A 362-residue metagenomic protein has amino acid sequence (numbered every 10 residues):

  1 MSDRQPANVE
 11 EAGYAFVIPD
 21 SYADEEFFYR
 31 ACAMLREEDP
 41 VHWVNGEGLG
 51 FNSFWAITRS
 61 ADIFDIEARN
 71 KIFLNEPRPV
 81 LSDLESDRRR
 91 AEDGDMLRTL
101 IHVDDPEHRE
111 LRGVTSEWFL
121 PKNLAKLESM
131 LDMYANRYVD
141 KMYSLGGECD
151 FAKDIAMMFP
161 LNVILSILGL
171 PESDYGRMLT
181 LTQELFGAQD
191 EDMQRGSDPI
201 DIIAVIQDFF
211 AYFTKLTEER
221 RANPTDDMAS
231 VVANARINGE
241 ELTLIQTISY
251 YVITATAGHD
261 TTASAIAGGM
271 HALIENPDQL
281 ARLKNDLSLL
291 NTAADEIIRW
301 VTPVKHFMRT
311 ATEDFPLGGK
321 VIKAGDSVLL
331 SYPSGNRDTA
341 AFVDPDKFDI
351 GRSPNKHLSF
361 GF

Functional and structural regions predicted by a protein language model:
M1-F362: Cytochrome P450
